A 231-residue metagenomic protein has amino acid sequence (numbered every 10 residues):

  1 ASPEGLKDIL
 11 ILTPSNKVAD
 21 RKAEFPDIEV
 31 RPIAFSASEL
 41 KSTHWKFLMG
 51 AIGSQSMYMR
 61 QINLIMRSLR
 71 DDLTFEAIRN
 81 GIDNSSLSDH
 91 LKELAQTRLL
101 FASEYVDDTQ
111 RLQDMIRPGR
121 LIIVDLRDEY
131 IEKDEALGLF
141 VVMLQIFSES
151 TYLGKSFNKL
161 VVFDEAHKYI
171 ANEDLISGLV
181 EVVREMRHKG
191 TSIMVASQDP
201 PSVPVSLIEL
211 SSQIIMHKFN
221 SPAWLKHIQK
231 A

Functional and structural regions predicted by a protein language model:
A1-T191: P-loop NTPase motor domains
V183-A231: Conserved ATP-driven motor cores of ASCE-family P-loop NTPases powering translocation/secretion/packaging/pilus
